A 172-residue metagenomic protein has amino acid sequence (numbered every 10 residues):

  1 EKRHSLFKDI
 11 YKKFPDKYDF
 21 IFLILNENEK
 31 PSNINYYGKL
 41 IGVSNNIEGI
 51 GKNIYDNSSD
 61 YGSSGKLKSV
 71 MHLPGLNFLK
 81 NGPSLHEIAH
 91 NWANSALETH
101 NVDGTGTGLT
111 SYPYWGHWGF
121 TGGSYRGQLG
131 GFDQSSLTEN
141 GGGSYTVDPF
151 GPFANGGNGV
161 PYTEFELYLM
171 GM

Functional and structural regions predicted by a protein language model:
E1-F78: Zn2+-dependent metallopeptidase catalytic core
R3-L6, K80-I88, Y162-M170: Stable alpha-helical elements in mature extracytoplasmic
F20-I24, H90-A93, Y168-G171: Structural recognition of the beta-strand scaffold that forms the well-ordered cores of secreted hydrolase catalytic
E27, N94-E98, E164: An acidic- and aromatic-residue-enriched active-site/binding cleft used to recognize and process polar
S32-L40, A93-G106: Short, solvent-exposed loop/turn and secondary-structure capping segments
P74-N101: Active-site recognition of the HExxH zinc-binding catalytic motif
T99-M172: Replace "(M1/M4/M9/M12/WLM)" with "(e.g., M1/M4/M8/M9/M12/M26/WLM)" and add "not limited to" to clarify scope
